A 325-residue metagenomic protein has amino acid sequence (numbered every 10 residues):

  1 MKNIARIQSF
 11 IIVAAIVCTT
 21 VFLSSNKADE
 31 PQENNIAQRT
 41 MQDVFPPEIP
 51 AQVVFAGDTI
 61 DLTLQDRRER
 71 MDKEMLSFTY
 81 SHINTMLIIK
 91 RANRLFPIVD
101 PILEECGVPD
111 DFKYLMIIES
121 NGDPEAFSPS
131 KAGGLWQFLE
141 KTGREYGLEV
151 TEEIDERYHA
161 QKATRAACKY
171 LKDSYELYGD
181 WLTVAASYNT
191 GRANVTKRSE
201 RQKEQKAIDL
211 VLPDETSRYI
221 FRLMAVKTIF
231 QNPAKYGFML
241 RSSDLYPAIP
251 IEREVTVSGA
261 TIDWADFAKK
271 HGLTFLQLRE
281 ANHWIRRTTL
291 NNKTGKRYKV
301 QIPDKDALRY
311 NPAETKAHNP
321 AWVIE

Functional and structural regions predicted by a protein language model:
K2-G107: An acidic, Gly/Ser/Thr/Pro-rich helix-cap/linker signature
I4-I7, P312, E325: Intrinsically disordered, low-complexity, charged terminal extensions of DNA damage-control enzymes
T63-Y246, I285-N291: Catalytic glycan-binding domains that act on GlcNAc-containing polysaccharides
K235, F267, N311-T315: Short conserved micro-motifs at the rims of enzyme active sites and ligand-binding pockets
S242-F275, K296, I324-E325: Primarily a LysM-type cell-wall glycan-binding module
A281-A321: Extracellular LysM carbohydrate-binding repeats and other cell-envelope/extracellular binding modules
